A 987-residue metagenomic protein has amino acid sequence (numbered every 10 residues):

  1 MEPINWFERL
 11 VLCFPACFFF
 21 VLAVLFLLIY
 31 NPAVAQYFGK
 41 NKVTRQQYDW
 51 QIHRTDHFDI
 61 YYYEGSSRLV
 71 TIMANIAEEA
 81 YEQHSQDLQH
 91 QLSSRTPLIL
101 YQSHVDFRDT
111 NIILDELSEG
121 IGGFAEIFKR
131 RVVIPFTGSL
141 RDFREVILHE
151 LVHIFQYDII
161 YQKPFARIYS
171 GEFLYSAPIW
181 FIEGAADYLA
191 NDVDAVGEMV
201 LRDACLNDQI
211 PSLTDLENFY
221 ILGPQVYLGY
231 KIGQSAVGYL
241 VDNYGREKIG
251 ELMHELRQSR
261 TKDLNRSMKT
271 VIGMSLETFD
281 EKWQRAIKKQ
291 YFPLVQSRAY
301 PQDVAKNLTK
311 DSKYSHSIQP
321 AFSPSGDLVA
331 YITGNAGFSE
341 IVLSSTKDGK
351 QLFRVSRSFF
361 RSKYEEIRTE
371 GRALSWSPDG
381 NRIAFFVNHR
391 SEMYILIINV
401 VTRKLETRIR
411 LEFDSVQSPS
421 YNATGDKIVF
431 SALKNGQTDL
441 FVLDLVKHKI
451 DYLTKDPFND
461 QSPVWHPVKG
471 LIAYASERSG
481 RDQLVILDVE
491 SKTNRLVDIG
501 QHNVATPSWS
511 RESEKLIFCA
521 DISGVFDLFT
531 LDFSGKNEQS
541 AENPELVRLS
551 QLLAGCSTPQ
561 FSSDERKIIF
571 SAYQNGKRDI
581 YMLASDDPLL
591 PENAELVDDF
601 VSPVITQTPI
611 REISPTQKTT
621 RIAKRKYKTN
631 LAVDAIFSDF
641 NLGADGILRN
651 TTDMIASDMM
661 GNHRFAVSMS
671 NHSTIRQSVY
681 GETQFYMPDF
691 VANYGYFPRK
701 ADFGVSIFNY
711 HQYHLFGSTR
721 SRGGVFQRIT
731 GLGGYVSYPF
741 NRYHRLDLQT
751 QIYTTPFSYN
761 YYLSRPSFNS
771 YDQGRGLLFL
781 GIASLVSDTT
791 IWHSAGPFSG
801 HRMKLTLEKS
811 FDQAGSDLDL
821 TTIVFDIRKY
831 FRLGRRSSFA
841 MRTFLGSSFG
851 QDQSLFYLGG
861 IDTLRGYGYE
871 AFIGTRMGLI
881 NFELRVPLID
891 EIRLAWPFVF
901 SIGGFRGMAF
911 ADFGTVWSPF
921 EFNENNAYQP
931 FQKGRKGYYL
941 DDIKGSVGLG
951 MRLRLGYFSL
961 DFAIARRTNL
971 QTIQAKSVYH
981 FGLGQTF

Functional and structural regions predicted by a protein language model:
A35-P178, F219, D263, S267: Juxtacatalytic substrate-recognition/specificity segment
G39-I52, P224-Y227, H254-P378, R382 (+2 more regions): Beta/coil-rich, acidic/histidine-enriched accessory regions frequently appended to metallopeptidases
H90, A177, E198-L294: Amphipathic alpha-helical substructures
T309-Y314, S356-R357, Y364-I367, I409-F413 (+3 more regions): Surface loop/turn motifs at the tips and blade-to-blade linkers of beta-strand repeat domains
S325-D327, D379-N381, T424-D426, V468-G470 (+2 more regions): Short coil/turn segments that connect the beta-strands within blades of beta-propeller domains
A330-A336, S345, R372-S375, A384-R390 (+11 more regions): Beta-strand C-termini and the immediately following turn/loop, strongest in propeller blades
Q501-V504, E545-S562, D598: Conserved blade-ending motifs and adjacent loop-strand segments that build the rim/top face of beta-propeller domains
R649-H714, R728-Y735, P739, L746-Q751 (+4 more regions): C-terminal transmembrane beta-barrel domains of outer membrane proteins
